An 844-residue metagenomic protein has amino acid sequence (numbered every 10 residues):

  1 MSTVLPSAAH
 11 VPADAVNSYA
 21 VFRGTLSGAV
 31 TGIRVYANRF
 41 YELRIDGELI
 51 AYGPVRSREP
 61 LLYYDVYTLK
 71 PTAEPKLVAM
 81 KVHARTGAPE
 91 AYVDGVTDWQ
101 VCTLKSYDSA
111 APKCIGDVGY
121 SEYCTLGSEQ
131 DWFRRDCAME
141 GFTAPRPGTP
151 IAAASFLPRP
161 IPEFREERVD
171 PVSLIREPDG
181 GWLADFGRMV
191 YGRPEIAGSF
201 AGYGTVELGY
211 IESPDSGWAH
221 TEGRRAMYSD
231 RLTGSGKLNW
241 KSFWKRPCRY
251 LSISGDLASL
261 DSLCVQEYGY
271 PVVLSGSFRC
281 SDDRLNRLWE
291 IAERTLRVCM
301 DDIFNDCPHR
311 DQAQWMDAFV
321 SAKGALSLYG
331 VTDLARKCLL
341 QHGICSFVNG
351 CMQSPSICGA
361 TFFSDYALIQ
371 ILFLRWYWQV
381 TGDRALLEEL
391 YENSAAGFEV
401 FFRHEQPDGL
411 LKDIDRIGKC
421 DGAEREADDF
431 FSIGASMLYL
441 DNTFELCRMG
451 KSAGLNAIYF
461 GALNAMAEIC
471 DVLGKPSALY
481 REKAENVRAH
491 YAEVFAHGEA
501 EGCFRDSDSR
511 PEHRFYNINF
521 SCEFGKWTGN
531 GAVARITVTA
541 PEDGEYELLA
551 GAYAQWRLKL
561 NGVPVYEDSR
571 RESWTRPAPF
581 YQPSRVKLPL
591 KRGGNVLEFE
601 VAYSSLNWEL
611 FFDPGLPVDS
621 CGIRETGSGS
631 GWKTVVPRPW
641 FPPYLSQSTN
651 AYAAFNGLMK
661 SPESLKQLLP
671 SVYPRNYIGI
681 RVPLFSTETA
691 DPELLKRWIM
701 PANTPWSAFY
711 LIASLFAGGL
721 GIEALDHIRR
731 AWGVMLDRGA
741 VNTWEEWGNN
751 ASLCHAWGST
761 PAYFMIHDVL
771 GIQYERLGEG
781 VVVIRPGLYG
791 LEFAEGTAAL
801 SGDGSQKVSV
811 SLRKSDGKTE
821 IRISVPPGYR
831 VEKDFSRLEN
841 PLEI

Functional and structural regions predicted by a protein language model:
M1-D302, D306, D333-L334, C338 (+11 more regions): Extracellular/oxidizing-compartment recognition motifs
A13-D14, G32, V55-R58, N239-S242 (+14 more regions): Alpha-helix capping and helix-loop boundary segments enriched in small/acidic/polar residues
G32, R193-Y210, L251-S254, M316-C345 (+4 more regions): Alpha-helical support elements that line or immediately flank enzyme active sites and cofactor-binding pockets
G127, W132, G141, R159-I161 (+10 more regions): Non-catalytic C-terminal accessory modules of carbohydrate-active enzymes
W218-A226, C307, N349-I369, R403-E485 (+6 more regions): The feature captures the catalytic groove of carbohydrate-active enzymes
D256-L263, D283-L285, L326-L340, S346 (+6 more regions): Structural helix-adjacent loops and short alpha-helical linkers that scaffold large soluble proteins
Q312-L326, A335-R336, S364-W376, S452-A467 (+4 more regions): Well-ordered alpha-helical segments within folded domains of soluble proteins
L473-P511, S630, P639, Q667-A762 (+1 more regions): Non-catalytic carbohydrate-binding regions of carbohydrate-active enzymes
